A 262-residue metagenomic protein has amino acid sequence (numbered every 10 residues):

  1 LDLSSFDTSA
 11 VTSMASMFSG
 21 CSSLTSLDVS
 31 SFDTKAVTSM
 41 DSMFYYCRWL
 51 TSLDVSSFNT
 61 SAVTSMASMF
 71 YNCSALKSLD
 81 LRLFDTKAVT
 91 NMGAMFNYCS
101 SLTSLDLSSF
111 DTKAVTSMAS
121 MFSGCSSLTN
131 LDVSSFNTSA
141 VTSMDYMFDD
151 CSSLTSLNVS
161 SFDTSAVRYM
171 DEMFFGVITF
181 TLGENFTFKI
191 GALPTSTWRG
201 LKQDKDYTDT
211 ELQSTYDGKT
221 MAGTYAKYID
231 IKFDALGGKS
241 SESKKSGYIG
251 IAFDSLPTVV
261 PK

Functional and structural regions predicted by a protein language model:
L1, F148, S241: Acidic/histidine-rich, surface-exposed loop or edge segments in extracytoplasmic proteins
L1-T12, S22-T38, R48-T64, A75-T90 (+4 more regions): Structural signature of tandem-repeat unit edges
M14-M17, M40-M43, M66-M69, M92-M95 (+3 more regions): Methionine-biased hydrophobic packing positions in alpha-helices, especially within tandem helical repeat solenoids
M17-S19, M121-S123, F175, S255-K262: Acidic, Ser/Thr
G20, K35, Y71-N72, G124 (+1 more regions): Intrinsically disordered, low-complexity polar segments enriched in Ser/Thr/Pro and acidic
L24, Y45, N97, L128 (+8 more regions): Intrinsically disordered, low-complexity, compositionally biased regions/tails
I178-K239: N-terminal capping/linker segments that flank leucine-rich repeat
I229-K262: Secondary-structure capping and domain/repeat boundary segments
